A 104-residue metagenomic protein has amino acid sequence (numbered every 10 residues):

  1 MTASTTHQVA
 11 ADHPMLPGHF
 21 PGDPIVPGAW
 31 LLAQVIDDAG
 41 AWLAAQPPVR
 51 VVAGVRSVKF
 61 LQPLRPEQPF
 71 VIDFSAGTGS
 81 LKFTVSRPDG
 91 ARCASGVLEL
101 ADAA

Functional and structural regions predicted by a protein language model:
M1-S4, V55, P69-V71, S80: Intrinsic-disorder/low-complexity, polar/charged segments enriched in Ser/Thr/Lys/Arg/Asp/Glu/Gln
M1-V26: Catalytic strand-loop segment that frames the active site of acyl-thioester-processing enzymes
V9-A11, F60, L100: Hydrophobic residues in beta-strands and at strand termini
V26-P48: Active-site helix/loop of acyl-thioester processing domains in fatty-acid/polyketide metabolism, spanning hotdog-fold
P27, G40, R50-V52, R56 (+3 more regions): Long, hydrophilic "mature protein body" segments
A53-S75: Active-site beta-strand->loop segment that positions catalytic residues and contacts the acyl thioester
R65-P66, S75-A104: HotDog/MaoC-like acyl-thioester-processing domains
